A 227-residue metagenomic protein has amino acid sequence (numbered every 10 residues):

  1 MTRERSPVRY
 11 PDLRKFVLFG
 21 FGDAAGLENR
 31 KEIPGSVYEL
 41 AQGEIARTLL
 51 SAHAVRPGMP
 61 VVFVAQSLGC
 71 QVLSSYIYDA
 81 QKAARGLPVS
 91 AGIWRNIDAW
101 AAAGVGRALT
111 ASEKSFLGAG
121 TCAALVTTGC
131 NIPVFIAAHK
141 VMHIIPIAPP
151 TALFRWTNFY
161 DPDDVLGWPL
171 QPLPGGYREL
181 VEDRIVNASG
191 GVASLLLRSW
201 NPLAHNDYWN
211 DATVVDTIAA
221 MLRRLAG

Functional and structural regions predicted by a protein language model:
M1-G58: Active-site catalytic motif of lipid deacylating hydrolases and related acyltransferases
A41-A52, P60, S75, W100-G106 (+4 more regions): Extended recognition/assembly regions associated with phosphoester-bond processing machinery
V64-G69, L73: Gly/Ala-rich beta-loop-alpha elbow adjacent to hydrolase catalytic centers
V72-Y76, I136: Hydrolases whose catalytic domains are alpha/beta-hydrolase-1, hotdog thioesterase, or metallo-beta-lactamase-like
Y76-A84: Active-site catalytic pocket residues across diverse enzymes, especially alpha/beta-hydrolases
A83-T121: Short mixed-charge
C122-A124, C130-G227: Lipolytic serine-hydrolase domain surface
